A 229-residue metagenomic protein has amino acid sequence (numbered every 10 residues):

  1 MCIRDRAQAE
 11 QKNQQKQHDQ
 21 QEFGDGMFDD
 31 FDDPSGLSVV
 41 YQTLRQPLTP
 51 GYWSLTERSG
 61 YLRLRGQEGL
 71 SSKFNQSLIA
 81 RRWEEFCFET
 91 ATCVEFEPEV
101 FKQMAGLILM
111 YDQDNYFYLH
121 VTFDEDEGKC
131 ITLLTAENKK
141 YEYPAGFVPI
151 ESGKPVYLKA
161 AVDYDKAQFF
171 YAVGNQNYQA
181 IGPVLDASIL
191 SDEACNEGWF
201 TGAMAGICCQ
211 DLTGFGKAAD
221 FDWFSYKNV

Functional and structural regions predicted by a protein language model:
R4-V229: Extracellular glycan-recognition regions
